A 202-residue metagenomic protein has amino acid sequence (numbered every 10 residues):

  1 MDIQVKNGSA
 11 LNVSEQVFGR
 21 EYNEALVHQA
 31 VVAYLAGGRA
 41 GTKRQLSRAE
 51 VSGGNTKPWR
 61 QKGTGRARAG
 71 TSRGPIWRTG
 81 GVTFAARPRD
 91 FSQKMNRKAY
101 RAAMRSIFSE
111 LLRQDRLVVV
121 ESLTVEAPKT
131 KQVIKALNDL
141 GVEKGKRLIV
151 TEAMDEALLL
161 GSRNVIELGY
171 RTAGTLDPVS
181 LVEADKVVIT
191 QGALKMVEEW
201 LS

Functional and structural regions predicted by a protein language model:
M1-A40, A85-S202: Extended polybasic, low-complexity segments that bind anionic RNA or targeting/receptor surfaces
L26-K62: A short, flexible low-complexity segment enriched in Lys/Arg and Gly/Pro that occurs in N-terminal basic tails
R48-F84: Glycine/serine-rich anion-binding loops at beta->alpha junctions that coordinate negatively charged ligand groups
